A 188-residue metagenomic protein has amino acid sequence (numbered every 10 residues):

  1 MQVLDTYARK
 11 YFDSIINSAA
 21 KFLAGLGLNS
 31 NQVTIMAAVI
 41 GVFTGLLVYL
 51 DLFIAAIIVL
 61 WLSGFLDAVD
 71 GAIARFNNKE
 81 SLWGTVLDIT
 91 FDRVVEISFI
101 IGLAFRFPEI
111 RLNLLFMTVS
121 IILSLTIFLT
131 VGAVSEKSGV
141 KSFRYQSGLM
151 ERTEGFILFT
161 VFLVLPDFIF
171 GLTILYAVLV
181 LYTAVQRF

Functional and structural regions predicted by a protein language model:
M1-A20, I89, R93-F188: A feature for the membrane-embedded catalytic helix bundles of lipid/isoprenoid biosynthetic enzymes
S18, F22, A38-G41: Residue-level detector of alpha-helical secondary structure
A20-S30, G84: Membrane interfacial helix-start motif at the N-side
L23-G25, V48, A74-R75, A104 (+1 more regions): Helix-capping/transition residues at the boundaries of transmembrane alpha-helices and the short helical linkers
Q32-W83, F116-V119, I169-V180: Membrane-embedded alpha-helical segments that form the functional core of polytopic membrane enzymes, especially those
